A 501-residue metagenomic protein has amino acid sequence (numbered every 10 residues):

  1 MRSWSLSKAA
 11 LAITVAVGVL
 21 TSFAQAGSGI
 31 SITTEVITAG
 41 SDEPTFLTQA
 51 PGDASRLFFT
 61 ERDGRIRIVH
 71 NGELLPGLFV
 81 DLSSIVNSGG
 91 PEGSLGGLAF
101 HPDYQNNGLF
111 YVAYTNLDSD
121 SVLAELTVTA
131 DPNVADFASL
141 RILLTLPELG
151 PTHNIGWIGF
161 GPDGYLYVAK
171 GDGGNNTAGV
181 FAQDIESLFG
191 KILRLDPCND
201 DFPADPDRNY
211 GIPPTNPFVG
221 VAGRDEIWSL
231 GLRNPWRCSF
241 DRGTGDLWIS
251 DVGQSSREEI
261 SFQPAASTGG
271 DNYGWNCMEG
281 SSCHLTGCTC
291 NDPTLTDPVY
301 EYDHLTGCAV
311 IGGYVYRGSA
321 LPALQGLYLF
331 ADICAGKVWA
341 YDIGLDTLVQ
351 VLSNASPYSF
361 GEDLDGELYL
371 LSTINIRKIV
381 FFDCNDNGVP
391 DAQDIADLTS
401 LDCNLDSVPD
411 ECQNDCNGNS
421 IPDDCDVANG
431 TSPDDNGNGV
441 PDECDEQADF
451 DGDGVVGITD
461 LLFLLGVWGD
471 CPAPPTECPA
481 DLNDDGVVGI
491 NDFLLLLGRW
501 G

Functional and structural regions predicted by a protein language model:
M1-L6: N-terminal secretory signal peptides that target proteins for export/translocation
A9-S22: Bacterial N-terminal signal peptides
Q25-T177, R237-F240, G245-G253, T306-I343 (+2 more regions): Acidic, Gly/Ser/Thr-rich repeat motifs that build Ca2+-stabilized beta-propeller blades
G52, T60, G93-L95, D103 (+2 more regions): Beta-propeller domain segments
H70-N71, T127, D196, P264 (+4 more regions): Structural recognition of the beta-propeller blade-terminating site
L232, D346-L364: Conserved blade-ending motifs and adjacent loop-strand segments that build the rim/top face of beta-propeller domains
D383-G501: Cellulosome-associated attachment modules in secreted, modular CAZymes
